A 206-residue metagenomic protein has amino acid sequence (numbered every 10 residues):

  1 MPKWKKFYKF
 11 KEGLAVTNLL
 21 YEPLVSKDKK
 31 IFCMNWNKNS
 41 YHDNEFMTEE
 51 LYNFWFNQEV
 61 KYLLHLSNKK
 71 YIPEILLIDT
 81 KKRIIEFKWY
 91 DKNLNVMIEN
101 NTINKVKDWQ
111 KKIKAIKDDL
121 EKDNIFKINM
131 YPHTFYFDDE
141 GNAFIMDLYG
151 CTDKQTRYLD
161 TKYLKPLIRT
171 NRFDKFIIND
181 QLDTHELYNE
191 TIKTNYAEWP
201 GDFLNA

Functional and structural regions predicted by a protein language model:
K5-L64: ATP-binding glycine-rich loop module of kinase domains
N39-S40, K82, N93, T152: Feature marks short, surface-exposed loop/turn motifs that line or immediately flank catalytic pockets and channel
Y52, K70-W109: Conserved structural core of kinase catalytic domains
S67, L120-E121: Protein kinase-like catalytic domain
R83, K112-I113, F135: Hydrophobic transmembrane helix bundles of membrane-integrated enzymes that assemble and modify cell-envelope
K105-D119: Conserved alphaE helix
E121-F137: Catalytic-loop of the protein kinase fold
D138-A206: C-lobe/activation-segment region of protein kinase-like
